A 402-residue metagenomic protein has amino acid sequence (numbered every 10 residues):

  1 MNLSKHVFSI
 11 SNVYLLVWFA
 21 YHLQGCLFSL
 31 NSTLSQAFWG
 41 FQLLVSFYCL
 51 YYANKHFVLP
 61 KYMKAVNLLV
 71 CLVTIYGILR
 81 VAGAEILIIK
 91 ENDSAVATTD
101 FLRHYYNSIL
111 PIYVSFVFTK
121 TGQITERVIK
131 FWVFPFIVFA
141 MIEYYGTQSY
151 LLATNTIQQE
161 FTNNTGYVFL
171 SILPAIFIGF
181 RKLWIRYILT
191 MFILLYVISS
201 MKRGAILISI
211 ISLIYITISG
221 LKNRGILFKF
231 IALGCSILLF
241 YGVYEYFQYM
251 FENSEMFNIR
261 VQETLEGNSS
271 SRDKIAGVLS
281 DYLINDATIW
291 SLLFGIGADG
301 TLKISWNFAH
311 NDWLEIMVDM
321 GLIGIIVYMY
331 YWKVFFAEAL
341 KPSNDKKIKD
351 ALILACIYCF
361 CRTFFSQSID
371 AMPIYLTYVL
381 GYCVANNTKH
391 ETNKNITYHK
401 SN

Functional and structural regions predicted by a protein language model:
M1-K55, L72-L87, A140-Q148: N-terminal signal-anchor transmembrane segment
L3, L15, I172-Y249, I326 (+4 more regions): Hydrophobic alpha-helical segments of polytopic membrane proteins
S4-L15, V58-L72, I124-V133, W184-R186 (+1 more regions): Membrane-interfacial loop-to-transmembrane alpha-helix junctions, especially the N-terminal start
L15-F19, A351-F360, S368-N402: Transmembrane alpha-helices of multi-pass inner-membrane enzymes
Q36-F47, Y62-V117, I137: Aromatic-anchored transmembrane helix interface
N67, D319-F360, L380-N386: Hydrophobic transmembrane alpha-helices and their immediate junctions
N107-Y150, E160-S219: Alpha-helical transmembrane segments of multi-pass inner-membrane proteins
E266-M320: Long extracytoplasmic/lumenal interhelical loops at the membrane interface of multi-pass membrane proteins
